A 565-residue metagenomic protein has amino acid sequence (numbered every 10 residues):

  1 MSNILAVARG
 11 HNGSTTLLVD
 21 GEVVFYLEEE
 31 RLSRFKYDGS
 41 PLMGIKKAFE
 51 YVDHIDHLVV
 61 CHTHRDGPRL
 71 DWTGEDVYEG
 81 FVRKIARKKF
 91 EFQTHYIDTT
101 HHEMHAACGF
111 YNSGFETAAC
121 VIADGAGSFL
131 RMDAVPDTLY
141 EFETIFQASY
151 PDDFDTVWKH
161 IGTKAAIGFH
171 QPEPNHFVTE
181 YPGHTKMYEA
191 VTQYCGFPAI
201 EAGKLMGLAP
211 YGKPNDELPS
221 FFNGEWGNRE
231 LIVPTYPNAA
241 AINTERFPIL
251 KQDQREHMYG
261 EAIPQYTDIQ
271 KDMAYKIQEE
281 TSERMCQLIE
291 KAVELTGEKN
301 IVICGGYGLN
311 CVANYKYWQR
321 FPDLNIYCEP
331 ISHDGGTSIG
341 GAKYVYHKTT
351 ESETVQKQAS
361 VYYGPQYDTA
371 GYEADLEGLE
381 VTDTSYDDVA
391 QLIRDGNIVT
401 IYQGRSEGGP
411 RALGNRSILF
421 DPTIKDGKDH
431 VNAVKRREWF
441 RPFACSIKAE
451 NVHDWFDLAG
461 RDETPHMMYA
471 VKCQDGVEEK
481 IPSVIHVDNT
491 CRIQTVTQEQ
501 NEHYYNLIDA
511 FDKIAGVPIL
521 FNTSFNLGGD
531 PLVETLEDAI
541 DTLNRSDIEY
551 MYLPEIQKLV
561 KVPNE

Functional and structural regions predicted by a protein language model:
M1-L5: Extreme N-terminal starter segment of soluble prokaryotic enzymes
A8-D38, E79-T94, T99, E103-A107 (+5 more regions): Flexible beta->alpha loop and helix N-cap segments adjacent to enzyme active/binding sites
M43-H57, I289-G297: Phosphate/pyrophosphate-binding loops at sites that engage ATP/ADP/AMP, CoA/4′-phosphopantetheine, polyphosphate
K47-K89, A107-N112: Short beta-strand-loop/turn "lid" adjacent to the catalytic site in phosphate-handling enzymes
H54-D66, G297-G306, V399-T400: Short glycine-rich phosphate-binding loop at a beta-alpha junction
I263-K276: Short glycine/proline- and acidic residue-enriched helix-loop micro-motifs that form flexible lids or anion-recognition
K276-K299: Phosphate/ATP-binding catalytic cores across multiple sugar-kinase/actin-like superfamilies, primarily ASKHA
E280, G308-N310: A general "terminal functional-core" signal
